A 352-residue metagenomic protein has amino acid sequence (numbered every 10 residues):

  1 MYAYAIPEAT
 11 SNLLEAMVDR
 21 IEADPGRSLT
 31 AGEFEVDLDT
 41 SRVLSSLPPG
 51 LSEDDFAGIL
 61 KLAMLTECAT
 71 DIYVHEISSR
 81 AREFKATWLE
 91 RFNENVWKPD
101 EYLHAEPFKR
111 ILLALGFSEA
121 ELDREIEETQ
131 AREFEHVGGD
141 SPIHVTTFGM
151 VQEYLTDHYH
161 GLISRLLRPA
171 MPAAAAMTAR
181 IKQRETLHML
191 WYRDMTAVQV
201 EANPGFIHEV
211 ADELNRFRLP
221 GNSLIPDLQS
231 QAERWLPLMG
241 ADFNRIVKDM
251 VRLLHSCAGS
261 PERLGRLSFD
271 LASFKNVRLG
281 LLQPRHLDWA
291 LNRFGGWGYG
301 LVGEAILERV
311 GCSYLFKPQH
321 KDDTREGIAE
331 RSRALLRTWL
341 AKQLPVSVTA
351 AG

Functional and structural regions predicted by a protein language model:
M1-G352: Non-heme di-metal
